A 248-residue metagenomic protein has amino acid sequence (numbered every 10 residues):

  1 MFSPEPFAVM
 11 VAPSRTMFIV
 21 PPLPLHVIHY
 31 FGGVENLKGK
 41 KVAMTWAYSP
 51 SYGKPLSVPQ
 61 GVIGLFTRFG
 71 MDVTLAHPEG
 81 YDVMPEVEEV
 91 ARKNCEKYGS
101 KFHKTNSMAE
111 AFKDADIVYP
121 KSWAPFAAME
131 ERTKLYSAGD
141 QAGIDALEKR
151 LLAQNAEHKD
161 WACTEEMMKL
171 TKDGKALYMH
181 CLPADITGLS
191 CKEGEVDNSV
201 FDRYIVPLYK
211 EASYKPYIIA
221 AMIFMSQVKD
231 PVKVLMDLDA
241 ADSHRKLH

Functional and structural regions predicted by a protein language model:
F2-F7, P13-F18: Low-acidity, Ser/Thr- and Arg-rich intrinsically disordered low-complexity segments
R15, I19-H29: A glycine-rich, Thr/Ser-enriched phosphate-binding loop motif common to dinucleotide/cofactor-binding enzymes
P22-L23, V58, Y214-I219: Catalytic-loop motifs flanking and including active-site residues across diverse enzymes
F31-K134, A138: Glycine-rich phosphate/diphosphate-binding loop of Rossmann-like nucleotide-binding domains
N36-L37, T67, E166-K175, D202-R203: Short, conserved loop/helix-junction motifs that constitute active-site signature segments in enzyme catalytic cores
R92-D197: Rossmann-like adenosine-cofactor binding region
T171-H248: Adenosine-phosphate binding glycine-rich loop
